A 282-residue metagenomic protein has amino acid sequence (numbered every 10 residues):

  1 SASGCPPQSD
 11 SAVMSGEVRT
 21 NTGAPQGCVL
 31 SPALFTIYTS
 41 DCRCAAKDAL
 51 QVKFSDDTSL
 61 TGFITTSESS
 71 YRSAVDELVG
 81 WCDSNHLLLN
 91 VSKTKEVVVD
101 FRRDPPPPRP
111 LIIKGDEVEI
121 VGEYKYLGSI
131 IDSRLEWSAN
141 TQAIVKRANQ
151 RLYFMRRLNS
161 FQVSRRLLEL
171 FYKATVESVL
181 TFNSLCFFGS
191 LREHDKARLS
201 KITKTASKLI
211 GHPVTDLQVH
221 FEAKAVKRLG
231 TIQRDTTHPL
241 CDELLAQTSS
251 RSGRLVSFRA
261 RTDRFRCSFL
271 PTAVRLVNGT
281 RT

Functional and structural regions predicted by a protein language model:
S1-F54: Conserved polymerase palm-domain catalytic core
G23, T58-D83, F101: Catalytic palm subdomain of template-directed nucleic-acid polymerases, centered on the conserved carboxylate motif
G27, T39-C42, Q51, D56-T58 (+10 more regions): Mobile genetic element proteins and their domesticated derivatives, centered on retroelements and DNA transposons
Q51, E68-Y71, V75, L89 (+4 more regions): Hydrophobic packing residues in well-ordered alpha-helices of helical domains and bundles
S67, L88-G122: Short, conserved micro-motifs composed of acidic
D83, L87, Y153, R157 (+5 more regions): Charged/polar positions within long, soluble alpha-helices
G115-C186: Basic, alpha-helical interaction scaffolds
R192-T282: Short linear motifs embedded in intrinsically disordered, charge-biased segments
